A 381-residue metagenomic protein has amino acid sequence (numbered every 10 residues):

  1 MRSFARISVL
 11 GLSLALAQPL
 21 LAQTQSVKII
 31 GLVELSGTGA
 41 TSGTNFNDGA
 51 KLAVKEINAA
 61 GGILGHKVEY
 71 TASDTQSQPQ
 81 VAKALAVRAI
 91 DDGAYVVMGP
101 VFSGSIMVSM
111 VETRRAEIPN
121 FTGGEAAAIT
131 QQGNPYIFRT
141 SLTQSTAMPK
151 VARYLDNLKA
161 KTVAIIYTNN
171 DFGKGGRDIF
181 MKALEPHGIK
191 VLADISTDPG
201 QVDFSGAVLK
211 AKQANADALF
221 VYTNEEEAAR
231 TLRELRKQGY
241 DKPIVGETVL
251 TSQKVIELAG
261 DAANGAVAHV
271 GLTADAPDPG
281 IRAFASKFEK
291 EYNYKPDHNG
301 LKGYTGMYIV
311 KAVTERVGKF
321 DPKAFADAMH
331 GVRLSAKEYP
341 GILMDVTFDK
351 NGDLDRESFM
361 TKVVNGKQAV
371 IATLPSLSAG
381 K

Functional and structural regions predicted by a protein language model:
R2-I7, G11, A22-K381: Extracytosolic ligand-binding ectodomains
L16-A22: Sec/Tat signal peptide C-region and signal peptidase I cleavage site
